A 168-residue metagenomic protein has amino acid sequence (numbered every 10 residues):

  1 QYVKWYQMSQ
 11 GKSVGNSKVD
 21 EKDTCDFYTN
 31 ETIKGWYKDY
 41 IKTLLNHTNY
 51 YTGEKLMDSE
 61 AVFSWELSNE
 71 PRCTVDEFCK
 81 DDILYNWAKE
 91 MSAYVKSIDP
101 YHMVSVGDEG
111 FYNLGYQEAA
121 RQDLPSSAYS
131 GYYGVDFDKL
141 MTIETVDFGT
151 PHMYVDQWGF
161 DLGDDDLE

Functional and structural regions predicted by a protein language model:
Q1-Y2, F111: Short, solvent-exposed beta-strand-terminating loops
Y2-E31: Aromatic- and acidic-residue-enriched carbohydrate-binding clefts of CAZyme catalytic domains
C25-T29, G35, D39-G53, S64 (+1 more regions): Extracellular glycoside hydrolase catalytic/binding regions
M57-V62: Metal-dependent active-site segment of extracytoplasmic phospho-/sulfohydrolases and closely related
